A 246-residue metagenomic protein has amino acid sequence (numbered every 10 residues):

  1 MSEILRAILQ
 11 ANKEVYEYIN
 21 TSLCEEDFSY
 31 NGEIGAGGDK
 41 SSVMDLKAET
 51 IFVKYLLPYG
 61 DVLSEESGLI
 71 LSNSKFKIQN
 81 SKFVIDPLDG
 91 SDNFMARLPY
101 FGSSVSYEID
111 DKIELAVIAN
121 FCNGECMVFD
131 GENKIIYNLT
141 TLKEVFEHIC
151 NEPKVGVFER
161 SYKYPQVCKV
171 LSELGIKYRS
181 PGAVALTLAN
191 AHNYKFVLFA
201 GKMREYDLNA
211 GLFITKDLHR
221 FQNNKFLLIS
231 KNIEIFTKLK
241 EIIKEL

Functional and structural regions predicted by a protein language model:
M1-I85: N-terminal subdomain of lithium-sensitive/metallo-dependent phosphomonoesterases centered on the IMPase/IPPase/PAP
G32, S81-P87, S172-E173, Y194-L198: Glycine/charged-rich beta-loop-alpha catalytic/anionic-binding loops adjacent to active sites
D45, G90-S91, A191: Buried hydrophobic positions in well-ordered alpha/beta secondary-structure cores of metabolic enzymes
L46, P99-S106, N138-E144: Active-site glycine-rich loop that binds ribose-phosphate moieties when present
D61, K82-F83, L115-A116, C126 (+3 more regions): Structural motif
Q79-G131: DPxDG-like acidic metal-binding loop motif
N133-Y137, I235-K238: Short helix-loop capping/hinge motifs at secondary-structure junctions, enriched in acidic/polar residues
E144-L246: An extended, acidic
